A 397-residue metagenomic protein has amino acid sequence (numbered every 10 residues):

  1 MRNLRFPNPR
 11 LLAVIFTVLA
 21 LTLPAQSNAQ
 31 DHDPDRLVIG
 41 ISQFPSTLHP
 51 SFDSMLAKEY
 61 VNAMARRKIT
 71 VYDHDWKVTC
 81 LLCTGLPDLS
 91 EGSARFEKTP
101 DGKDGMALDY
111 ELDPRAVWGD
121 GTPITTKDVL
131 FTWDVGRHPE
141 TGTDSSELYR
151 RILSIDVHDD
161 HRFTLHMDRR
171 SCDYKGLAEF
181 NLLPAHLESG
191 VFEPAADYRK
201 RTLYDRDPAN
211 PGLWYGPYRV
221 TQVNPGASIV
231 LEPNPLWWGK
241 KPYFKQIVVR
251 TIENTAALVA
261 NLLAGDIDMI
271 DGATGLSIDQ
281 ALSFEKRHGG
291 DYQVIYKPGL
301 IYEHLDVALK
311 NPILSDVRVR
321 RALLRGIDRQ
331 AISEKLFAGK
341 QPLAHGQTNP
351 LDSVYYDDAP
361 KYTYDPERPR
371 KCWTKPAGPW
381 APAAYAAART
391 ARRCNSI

Functional and structural regions predicted by a protein language model:
R10, N28-D31, S146-D197: Surface-exposed binding/hinge segments that line and control ligand-binding clefts or catalytic entry sites
D33-Q43, T84, G105-E111, V129-T132 (+6 more regions): Short, well-ordered beta-strand elements
G40-P100, L213-Y215: N-terminal lobe/hinge region of extracytoplasmic solute-binding protein
V71-K77, N181-P242, Q246, A256 (+2 more regions): Gly/Pro-rich hinge or "lid" segments in bacterial periplasmic/extracellular proteins
G85-G142, H158, T164, L258-N261 (+1 more regions): Aromatic- and charge-enriched surface segment that lines or borders ligand/interaction sites
G136, S154-D156, T221-P235, R250-N311 (+4 more regions): Extracellular/periplasmic solute-recognition and catalytic clefts
P225, S353, A377-I397: Ligand/substrate-recognition segments at binding pockets and active sites
L343-P382: Structural transition elements
